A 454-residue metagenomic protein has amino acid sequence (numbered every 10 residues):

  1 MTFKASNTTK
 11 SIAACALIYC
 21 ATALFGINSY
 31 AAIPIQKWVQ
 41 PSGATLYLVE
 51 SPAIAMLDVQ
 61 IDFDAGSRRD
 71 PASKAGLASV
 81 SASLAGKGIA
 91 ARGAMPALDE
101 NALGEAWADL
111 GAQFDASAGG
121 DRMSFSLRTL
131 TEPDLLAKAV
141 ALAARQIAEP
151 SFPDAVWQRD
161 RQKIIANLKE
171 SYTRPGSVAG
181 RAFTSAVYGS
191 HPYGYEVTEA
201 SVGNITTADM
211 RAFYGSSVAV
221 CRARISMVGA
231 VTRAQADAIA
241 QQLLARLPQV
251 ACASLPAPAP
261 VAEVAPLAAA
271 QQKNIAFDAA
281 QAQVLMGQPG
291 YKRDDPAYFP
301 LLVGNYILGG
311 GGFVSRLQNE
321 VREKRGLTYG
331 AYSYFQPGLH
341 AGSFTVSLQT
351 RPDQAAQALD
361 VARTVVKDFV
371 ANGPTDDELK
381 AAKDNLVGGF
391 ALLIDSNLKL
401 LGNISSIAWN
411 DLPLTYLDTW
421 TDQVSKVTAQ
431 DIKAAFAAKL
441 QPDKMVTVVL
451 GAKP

Functional and structural regions predicted by a protein language model:
M1-T9: N-terminal secretory signal peptides that target proteins for export/translocation
T2-F3, A102-L255, K324-R325, G330-P454: Charge-rich, well-structured scaffold segments of protease-associated domains
A13-G26: Bacterial N-terminal signal peptides
I33-I35, Q60-L127, P192, E196 (+1 more regions): M16/MPP (pitrilysin/insulinase) zinc-metallopeptidase core fold and M16-derived inactive scaffolds
P34-Q36, S42-A44, A55-I61, G76-A78 (+9 more regions): Envelope-exposed proteins and targeting segments
Q36-K37, T45-E50, R211-S216, A270-A276 (+1 more regions): Short, surface-exposed beta-strand/loop micro-motifs that present aromatic residues
Y47-L48, A55-D58, R68-P71, D294-D295: Short, solvent-exposed loop/turn elements at domain surfaces
S51, Q60-D62, A253-V314: His/Glu-based metal-binding/catalytic segments typifying zinc-dependent metallopeptidases
